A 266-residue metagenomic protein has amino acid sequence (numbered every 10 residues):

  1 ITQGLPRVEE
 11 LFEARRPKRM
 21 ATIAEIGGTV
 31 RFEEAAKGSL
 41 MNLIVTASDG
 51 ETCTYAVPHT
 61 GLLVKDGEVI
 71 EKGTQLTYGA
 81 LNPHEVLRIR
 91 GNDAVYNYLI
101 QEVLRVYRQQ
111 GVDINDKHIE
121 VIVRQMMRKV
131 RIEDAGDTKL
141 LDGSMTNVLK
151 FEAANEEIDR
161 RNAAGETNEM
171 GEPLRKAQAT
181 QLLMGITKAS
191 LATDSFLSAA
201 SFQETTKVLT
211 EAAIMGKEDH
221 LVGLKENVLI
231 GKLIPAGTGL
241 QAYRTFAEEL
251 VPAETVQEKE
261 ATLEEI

Functional and structural regions predicted by a protein language model:
I1-I266: Intrinsically disordered, low-complexity regulatory segments
